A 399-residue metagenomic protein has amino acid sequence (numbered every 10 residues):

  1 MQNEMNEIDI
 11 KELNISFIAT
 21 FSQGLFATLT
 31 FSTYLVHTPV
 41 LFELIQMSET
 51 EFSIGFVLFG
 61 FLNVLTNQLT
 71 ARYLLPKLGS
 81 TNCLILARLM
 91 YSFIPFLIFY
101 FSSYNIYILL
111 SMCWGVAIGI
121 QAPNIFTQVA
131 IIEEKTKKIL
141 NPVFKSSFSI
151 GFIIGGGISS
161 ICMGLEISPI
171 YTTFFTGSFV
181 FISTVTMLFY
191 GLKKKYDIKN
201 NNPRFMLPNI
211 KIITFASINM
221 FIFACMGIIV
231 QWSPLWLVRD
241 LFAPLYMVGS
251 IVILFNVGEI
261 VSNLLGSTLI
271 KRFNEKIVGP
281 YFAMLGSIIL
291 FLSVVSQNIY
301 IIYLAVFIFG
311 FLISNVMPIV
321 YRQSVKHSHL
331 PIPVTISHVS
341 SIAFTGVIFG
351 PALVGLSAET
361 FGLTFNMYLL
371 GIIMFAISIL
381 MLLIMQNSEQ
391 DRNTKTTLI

Functional and structural regions predicted by a protein language model:
Y34-L35, K211-I253: Extracytoplasmic gate region of multi-pass secondary transporters
L41-F42, Y73-L75, I161-E166, L237-V238 (+2 more regions): Interfacial helix-cap and linker-helix signal at transmembrane-aqueous boundaries of multi-pass secondary transporters
I54-R72, I253-L265: Central cavity-lining transmembrane alpha-helices of secondary-active solute carriers, predominantly the Major
T66-G79, S262-N274, A358-E359: Helix-to-loop junctions at the C-terminal end of transmembrane segments in multipass secondary transporters
L89-S102, L285-Q297: C-terminal ends and interior cores of transmembrane alpha-helices in multi-pass membrane transporters/permeases
M112-S146: Cytoplasmic helix-loop-helix junction between adjacent transmembrane helices in 12-TM secondary transporters
V143-L192: Helix-loop-helix hairpin linking two adjacent transmembrane segments in secondary transporters
K276-V320: C-terminal transmembrane helical hairpin of 12-TM major facilitator-type secondary transporters
